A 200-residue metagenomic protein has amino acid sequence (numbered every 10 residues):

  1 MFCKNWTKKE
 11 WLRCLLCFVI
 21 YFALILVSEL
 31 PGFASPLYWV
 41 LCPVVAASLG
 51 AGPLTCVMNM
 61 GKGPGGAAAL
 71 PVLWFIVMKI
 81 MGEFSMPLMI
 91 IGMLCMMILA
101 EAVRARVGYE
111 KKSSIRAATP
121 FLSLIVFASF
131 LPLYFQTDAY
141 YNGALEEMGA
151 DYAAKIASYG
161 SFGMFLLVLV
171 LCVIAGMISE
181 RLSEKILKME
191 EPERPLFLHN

Functional and structural regions predicted by a protein language model:
M1-K4, L187-N200: Short, charged juxtamembrane terminal tails flanking transmembrane helices
F2-A69: Hydrophobic transmembrane alpha-helices
F2-C3, E10, A23, I91-L131 (+1 more regions): Short helix-perturbing small/polar motifs within transmembrane alpha-helices
K8-C17, C42, A46, G66-L70 (+6 more regions): Alpha-helical transmembrane segments of integral membrane proteins
C17-L24, A46, G50, L54 (+7 more regions): Alpha-helical transmembrane segments in multi-pass membrane proteins
F18-V27, V72-E83, L122-L131: Aromatic-anchored segments of alpha-helical transmembrane domains
E29-A34, F75-R104: Interfacial aromatic-anchored transmembrane helix boundaries in multi-pass membrane proteins
R116-P192: Membrane-embedded alpha-helical hairpins and interfacial helices in multi-pass inner-membrane proteins
